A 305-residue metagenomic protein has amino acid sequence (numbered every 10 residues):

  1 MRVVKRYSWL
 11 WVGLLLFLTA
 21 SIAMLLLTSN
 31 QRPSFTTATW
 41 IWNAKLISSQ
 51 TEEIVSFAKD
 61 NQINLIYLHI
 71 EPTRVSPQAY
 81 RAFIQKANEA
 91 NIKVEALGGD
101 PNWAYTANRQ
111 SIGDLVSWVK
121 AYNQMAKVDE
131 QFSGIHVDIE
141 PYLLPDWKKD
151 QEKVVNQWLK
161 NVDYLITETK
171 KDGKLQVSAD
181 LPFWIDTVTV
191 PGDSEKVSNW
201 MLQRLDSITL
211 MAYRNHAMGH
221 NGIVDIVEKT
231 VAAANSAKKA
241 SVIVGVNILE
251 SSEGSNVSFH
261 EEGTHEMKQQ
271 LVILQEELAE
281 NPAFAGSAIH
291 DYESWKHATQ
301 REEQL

Functional and structural regions predicted by a protein language model:
M24-N61, A179-F183, L249, S287-S294: Boundary/entry segment of secreted carbohydrate-active catalytic domains
A44-K59, N108-A126, T189-M201, H265-L278: Short, acidic/polar
Q50-R74, V128-Q131, S207: Catalytic domains of carbohydrate-active enzymes, especially glycoside hydrolases
I63, P72, S194-V224, Y292: Aromatic- and acid-rich polysaccharide-binding/catalytic face of secreted or lumenal carbohydrate-active enzymes
L65-D100, K149-A179: Aromatic-lined substrate-binding rim segments of carbohydrate-active enzymes
Y67, V119-V155, A285-I289: Active-site groove signature of glycoside hydrolases
E95-N102, W158-E195, K239-E250, A288: Aromatic-lined carbohydrate-recognition surfaces of secreted/lumenal glycan-active proteins
S236, A240-L305: Substrate-binding cleft of secreted/luminal carbohydrate-active enzymes
